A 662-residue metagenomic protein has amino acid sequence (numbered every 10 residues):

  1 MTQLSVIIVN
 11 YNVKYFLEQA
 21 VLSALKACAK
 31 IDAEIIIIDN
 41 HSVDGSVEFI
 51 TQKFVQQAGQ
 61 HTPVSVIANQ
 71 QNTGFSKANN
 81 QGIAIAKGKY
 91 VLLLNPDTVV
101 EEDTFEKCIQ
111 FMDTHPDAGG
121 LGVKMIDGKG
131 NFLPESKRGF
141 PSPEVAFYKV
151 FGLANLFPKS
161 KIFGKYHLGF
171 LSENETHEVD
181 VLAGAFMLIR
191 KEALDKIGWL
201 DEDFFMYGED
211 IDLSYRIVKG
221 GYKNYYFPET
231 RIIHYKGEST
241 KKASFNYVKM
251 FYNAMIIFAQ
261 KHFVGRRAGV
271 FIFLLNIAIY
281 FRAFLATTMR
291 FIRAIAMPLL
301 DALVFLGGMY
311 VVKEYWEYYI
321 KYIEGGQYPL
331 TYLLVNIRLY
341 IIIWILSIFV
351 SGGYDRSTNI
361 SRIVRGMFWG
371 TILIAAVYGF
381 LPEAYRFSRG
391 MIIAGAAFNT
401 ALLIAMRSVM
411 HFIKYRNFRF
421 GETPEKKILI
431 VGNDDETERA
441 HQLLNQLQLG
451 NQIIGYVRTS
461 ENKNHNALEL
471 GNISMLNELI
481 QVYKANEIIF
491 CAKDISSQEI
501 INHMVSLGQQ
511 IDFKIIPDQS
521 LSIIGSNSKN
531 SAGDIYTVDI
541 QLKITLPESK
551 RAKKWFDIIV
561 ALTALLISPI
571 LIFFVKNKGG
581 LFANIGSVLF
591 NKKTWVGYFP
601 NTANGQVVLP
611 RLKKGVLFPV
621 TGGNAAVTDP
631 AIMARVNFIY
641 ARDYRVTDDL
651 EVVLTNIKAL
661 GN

Functional and structural regions predicted by a protein language model:
S23, D39-E48, Q71: A conserved acidic beta->alpha catalytic loop
S23-D32: Short, acidic, metal-binding catalytic loop of nucleotide-sugar glycosyltransferases
A68-A86, K107, S474: Glycine-rich, basic loop-to-helix element that forms the pyrophosphate-binding segment of sugar-nucleotide handling
V91: Short aromatic/hydrophobic "clamp" motif used to bind/position activated sugar donors
V99-E135: Conserved donor NDP-sugar-binding/catalytic core segment of glycosyltransferases
V123, F140-V179, I540-K550: Short, flexible, basic/aromatic active-site loop/helix in glycosyltransferases
Y215-F291: Active-site-adjacent helix/loop segment of glycosyltransferases that harbors family-specific signature motifs
I279-K321, L346, S351-T358, G366 (+5 more regions): N-terminal hydrophobic signal-anchor/signal peptide
